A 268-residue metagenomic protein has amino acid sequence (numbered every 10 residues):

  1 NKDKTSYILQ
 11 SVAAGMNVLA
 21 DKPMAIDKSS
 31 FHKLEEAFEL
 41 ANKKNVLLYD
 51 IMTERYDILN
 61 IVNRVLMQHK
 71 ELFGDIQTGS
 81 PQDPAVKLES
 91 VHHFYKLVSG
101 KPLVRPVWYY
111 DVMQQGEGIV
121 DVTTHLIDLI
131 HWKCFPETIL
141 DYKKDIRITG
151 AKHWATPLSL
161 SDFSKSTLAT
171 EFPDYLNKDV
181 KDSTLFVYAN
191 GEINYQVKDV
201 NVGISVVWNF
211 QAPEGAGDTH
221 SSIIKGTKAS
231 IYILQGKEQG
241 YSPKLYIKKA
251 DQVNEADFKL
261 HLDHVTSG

Functional and structural regions predicted by a protein language model:
N1-L19, P23-L40: Beta-loop-alpha module in the N-terminal Rossmann-like domain of NAD(P)-dependent dehydrogenases, especially those
K2-L9, H32, D57-I61, E117-H131: A structural signal for well-ordered alpha-helical segments within the folded catalytic domains of diverse enzymes
A14-M16, K43-V46, V200-I204: A short helix->loop->beta-strand "cap" motif at the edges of active sites that frequently abuts
L19-A20, A25-I26, L47-D50, I223 (+1 more regions): Structural recognition of the beta-strand scaffold that forms the well-ordered cores of secreted hydrolase catalytic
A25-P102: A contiguous active-site-proximal alpha/beta segment in oxidoreductase catalytic domains
Q77-L103, H153-K178, V253-G268: Charged, glycine/proline-rich intrinsically disordered loops and linkers
V98-A216: Rossmann-like dinucleotide-binding domain that binds NAD(P)(H)
D174-G268: NAD(P)-dinucleotide binding in Rossmann-like oxidoreductases
